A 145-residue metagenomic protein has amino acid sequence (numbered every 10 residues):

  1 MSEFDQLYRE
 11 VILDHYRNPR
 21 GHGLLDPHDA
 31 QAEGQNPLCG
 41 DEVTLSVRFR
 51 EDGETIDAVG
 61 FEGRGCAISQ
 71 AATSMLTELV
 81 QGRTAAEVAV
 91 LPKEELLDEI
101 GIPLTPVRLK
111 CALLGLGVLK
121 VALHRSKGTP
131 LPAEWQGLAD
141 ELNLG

Functional and structural regions predicted by a protein language model:
M1-D26, Q31-A32, R50, D57 (+1 more regions): C-terminal binding/interaction regions
D14, S46, T77: A cross-family signal for key residues in well-ordered alpha-helices that form functional helical elements
P27, G40-E42, E54-I56, A71: Short connector loops at helix/strand junctions that flank enzyme active sites, especially segments positioning acidic
N36, D41-E51: Short beta-strand elements
C39, G63-Q70: Short, thiol/selenol-centered motifs that function as redox-active sites or metal-ligating centers
A58-E62: Conserved interaction-surface patches within small, structured recognition/assembly domains
I68-T73, C111-L114: Catalytic-loop motifs flanking and including active-site residues across diverse enzymes
A72-R83: Alpha-helical support elements that line or immediately flank enzyme active sites and cofactor-binding pockets
